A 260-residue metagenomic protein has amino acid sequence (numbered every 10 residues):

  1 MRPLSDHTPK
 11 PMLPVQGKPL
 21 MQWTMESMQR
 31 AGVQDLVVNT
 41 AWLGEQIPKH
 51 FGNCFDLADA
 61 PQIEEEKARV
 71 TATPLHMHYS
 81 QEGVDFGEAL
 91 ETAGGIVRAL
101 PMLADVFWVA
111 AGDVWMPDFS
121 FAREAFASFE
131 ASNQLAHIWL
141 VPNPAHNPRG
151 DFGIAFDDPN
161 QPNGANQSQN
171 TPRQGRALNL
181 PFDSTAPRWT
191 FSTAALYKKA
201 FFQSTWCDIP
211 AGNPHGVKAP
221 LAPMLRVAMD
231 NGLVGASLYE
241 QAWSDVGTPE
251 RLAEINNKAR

Functional and structural regions predicted by a protein language model:
M1-L4: A phosphate-binding catalytic loop at a beta-strand-loop-alpha-helix junction that coordinates phosphoryl groups
D6-K10: Short alpha-helical oligomerization interface
P14, K18-A110, F121, F156 (+3 more regions): Conserved N-terminal catalytic core of the sugar/cofactor nucleotidyltransferase
Q34-L36, H76, N133-A136, L233: Residues at the starts of beta-strands that form the adenosine-phosphate
V84-L90, A145-N147, W243-D245: A short acidic, often aromatic-flanked loop/helix-cap motif at beta-alpha or helix-coil junctions that lines enzyme
F107-W108, W115, F119-A131, P144-A145 (+1 more regions): Catalytic-core segments of class I nucleotidyltransferases/pyrophosphorylases that form NMP-activated intermediates
A136-G153: Short beta-strand-to-loop element that shapes/binds the nucleotide-sugar donor at the catalytic cleft/hinge
